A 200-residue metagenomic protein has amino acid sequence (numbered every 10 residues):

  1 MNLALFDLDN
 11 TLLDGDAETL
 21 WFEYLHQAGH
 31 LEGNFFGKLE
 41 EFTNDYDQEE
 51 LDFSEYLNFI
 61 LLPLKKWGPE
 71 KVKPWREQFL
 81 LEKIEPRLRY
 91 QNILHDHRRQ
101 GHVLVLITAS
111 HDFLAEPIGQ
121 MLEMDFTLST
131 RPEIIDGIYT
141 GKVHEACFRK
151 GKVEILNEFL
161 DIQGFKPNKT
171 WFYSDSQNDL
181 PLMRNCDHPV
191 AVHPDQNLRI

Functional and structural regions predicted by a protein language model:
M1, P74, L81-I200: C-terminal cap/substrate-recognition subdomain and adjoining C-terminal extension of metal-dependent phosphatase-like
M1-Q48: Active-site neighborhood of HAD-like aspartate-dependent phosphohydrolases
D7-L8, F59, T127, I138: Residue-level signal for pocket-adjacent positions within structured domains
L13, Q27, Q48, L61-K65 (+3 more regions): Amphipathic alpha-helical interaction elements
F22-E23, L61, E77, D187: Amphipathic alpha-helical segments within well-ordered protein domains
T43-G68, F126-T127, R131: Short, compositionally biased "basic patch" segments
E55-R89: Metal-dependent phosphoesterase signature
